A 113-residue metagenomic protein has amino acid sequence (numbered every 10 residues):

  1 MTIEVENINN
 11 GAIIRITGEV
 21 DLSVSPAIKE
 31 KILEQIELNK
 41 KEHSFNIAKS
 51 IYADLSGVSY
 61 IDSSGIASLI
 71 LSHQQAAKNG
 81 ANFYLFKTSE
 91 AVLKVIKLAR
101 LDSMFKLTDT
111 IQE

Functional and structural regions predicted by a protein language model:
M1, N9-G11, A81, S103: A short helix-to-beta-strand connector/capping loop
M1-E4, K41: Short beta-strand/turn micro-motifs at beta-sheet edges
E4-E34: STAS-typified acidic loop motif
I8-N10, E90, Q112: Residues that form or immediately flank small-molecule/cofactor binding pockets and catalytic motifs
G18-V20, S89, I111: Short, flexible active-site-adjacent loop segments at beta-strand->alpha-helix junctions, enriched in small/polar
L22-M104: Amphipathic alpha-helical interaction surfaces in cytosolic regulatory modules
S25, I111-E113: Residues at or immediately preceding the N-termini of alpha-helices
K106-T110: Short acidic-hydrophobic, aromatic-tinged amphipathic segments that line or gate anion-handling sites
